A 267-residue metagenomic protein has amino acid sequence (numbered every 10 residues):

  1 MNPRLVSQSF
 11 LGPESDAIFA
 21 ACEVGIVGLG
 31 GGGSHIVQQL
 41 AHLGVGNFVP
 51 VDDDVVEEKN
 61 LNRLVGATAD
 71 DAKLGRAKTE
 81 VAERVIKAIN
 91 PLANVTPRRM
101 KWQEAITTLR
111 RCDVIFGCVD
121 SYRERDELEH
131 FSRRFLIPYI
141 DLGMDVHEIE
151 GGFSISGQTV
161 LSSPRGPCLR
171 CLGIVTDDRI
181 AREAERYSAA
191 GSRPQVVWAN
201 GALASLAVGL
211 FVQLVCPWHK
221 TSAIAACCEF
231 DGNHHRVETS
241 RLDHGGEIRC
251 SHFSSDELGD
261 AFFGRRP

Functional and structural regions predicted by a protein language model:
N2, S15-E23, E104-V114, C118-P267: Glycine-rich phosphate/adenylate-binding loop
P3-A17, E57-K59: Short glycine/proline-centered loop/turn elements that form peptide/ligand docking sites
S15-E57: Glycine-rich adenosine-cofactor-binding loop
Q38-H42, R84, H130, Q213: Short, well-ordered alpha-helices that flank and scaffold nucleotide-derived cofactor binding pockets
L43, D54, I89, F211-W218: Change "in soluble alpha/beta enzymes" to "in soluble alpha/beta proteins
N47-N90: Glycine-rich phosphate-binding loop and adjoining beta1-alpha1-beta2 segment of Rossmann-like nucleotide-binding folds
V49-V51, T96-R98, F116, P138-I140: Hydrophobic/aromatic beta-strand patches that form the interior of the parallel beta-sheet core in alpha/beta enzyme
L74-V114, V119-D126: A structured beta-alpha segment of the ubiquitous adenosine-cofactor-binding alpha/beta core
